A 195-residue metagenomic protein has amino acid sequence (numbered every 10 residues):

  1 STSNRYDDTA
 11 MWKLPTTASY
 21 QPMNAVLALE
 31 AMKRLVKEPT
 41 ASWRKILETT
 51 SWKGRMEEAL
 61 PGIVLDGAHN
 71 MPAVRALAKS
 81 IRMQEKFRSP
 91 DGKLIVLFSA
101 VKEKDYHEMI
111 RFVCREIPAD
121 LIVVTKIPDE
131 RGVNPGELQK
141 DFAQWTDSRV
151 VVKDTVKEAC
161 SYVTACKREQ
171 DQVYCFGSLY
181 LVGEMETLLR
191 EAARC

Functional and structural regions predicted by a protein language model:
S1-S3, P22, V64, I110-Q172: C-terminal helical cap/extension that packs against the catalytic core of soluble nucleotide-cofactor enzymes
D8-L121: Nucleotide phosphate-binding/pyrophosphate-handling subdomain across enzymes that bind or process nucleotide phosphates
L27, E158, Y180-L181: Alpha-helix capping/helix-boundary segments
R34-L35, Y162, C166, L188-A192: C-terminal alpha-helix
A76-A78, P90, M109-R111, P135-E137 (+2 more regions): Short amphipathic alpha-helical segments
R88-G92, R168-Q170, Y174: Short helix-terminating capping/connector loops at secondary-structure junctions
F98-V101, K126-I127, F176-L179: Glycine-rich beta-strand-to-loop/alpha-helix junction loops that act as flexible
S178-C195: Glycine/aspartate-rich loop-and-adjacent alpha/beta segment that forms the canonical ThDP
